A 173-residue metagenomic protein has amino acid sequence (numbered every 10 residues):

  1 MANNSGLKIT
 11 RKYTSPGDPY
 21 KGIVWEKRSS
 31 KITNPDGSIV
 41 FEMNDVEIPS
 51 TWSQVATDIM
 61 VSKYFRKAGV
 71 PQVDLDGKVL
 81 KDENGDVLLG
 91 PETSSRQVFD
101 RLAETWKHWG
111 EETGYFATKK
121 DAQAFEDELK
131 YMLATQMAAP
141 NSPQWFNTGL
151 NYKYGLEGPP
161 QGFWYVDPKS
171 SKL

Functional and structural regions predicted by a protein language model:
M1-L173: Extended catalytic cores of very large enzyme megasubunits
